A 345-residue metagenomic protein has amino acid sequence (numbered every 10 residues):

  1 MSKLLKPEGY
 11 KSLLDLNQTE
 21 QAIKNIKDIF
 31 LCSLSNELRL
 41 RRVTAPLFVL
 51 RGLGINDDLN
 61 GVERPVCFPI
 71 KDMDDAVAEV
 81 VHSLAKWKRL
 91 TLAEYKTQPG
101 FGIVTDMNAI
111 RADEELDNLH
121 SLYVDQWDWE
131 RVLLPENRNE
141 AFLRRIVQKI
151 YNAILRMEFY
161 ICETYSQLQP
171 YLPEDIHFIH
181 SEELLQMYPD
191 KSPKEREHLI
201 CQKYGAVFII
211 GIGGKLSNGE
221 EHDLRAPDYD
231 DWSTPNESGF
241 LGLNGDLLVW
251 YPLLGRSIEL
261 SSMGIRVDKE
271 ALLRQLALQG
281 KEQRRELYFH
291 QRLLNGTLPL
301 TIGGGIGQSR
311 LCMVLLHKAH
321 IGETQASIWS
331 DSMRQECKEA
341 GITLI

Functional and structural regions predicted by a protein language model:
S2-L122, D128-V132: Class II aminoacyl-tRNA synthetase-like tRNA-binding/catalytic domains
Q21, N25, I29, R138-R145 (+4 more regions): Generic recognition of stable, solvent-exposed alpha-helical segments in well-folded globular domains
I23-I26, F30-L34, F68, V80 (+7 more regions): Generic structural hydrophobic/aromatic packing signal, biased to beta-strands
L34-R42, I150-I161, A319: A generic secondary-structure signal for well-formed alpha-helical elements
L47-R51, S166-P173, I212, S332-R334: A glycine-rich phosphate-binding loop feature that marks nucleotide/adenosyl-phosphate handling sites
L90, L116, N139-A141, G219 (+2 more regions): Short acidic, gly/pro-rich beta-turn/loop elements at beta-sheet edges and active-site/ligand-binding grooves
T105-L199: Extended, charged alpha-beta segments that form solvent-exposed binding/catalytic grooves in nucleic-acid-handling
I110, E182-I345: A translation/RNA-centric and nucleic-acid-associated enzymatic feature enriched in Class II aminoacyl-tRNA synthetases
